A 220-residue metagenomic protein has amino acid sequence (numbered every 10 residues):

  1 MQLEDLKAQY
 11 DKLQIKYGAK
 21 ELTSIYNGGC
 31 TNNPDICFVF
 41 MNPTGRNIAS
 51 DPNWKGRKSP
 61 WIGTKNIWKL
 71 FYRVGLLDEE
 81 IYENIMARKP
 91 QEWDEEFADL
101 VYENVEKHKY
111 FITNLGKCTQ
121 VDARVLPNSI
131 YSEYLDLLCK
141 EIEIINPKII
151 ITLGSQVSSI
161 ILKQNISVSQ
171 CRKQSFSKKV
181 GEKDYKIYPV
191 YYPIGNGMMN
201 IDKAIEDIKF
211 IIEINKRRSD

Functional and structural regions predicted by a protein language model:
M1-I149, S155-S169, K186-M198: A polyanion-binding, active-site-adjacent surface
K16, R172-D220: A hydrophobic alpha-helix/topogenic segment detector that preferentially activates on transmembrane helices
